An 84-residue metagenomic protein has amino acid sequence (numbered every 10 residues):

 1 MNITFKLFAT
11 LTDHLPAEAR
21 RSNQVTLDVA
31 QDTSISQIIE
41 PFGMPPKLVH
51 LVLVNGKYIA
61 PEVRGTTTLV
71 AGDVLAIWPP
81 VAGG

Functional and structural regions predicted by a protein language model:
M1-G83: Ubiquitin-like/PB1-type beta-grasp interaction modules and other compact soluble beta-rich domains
